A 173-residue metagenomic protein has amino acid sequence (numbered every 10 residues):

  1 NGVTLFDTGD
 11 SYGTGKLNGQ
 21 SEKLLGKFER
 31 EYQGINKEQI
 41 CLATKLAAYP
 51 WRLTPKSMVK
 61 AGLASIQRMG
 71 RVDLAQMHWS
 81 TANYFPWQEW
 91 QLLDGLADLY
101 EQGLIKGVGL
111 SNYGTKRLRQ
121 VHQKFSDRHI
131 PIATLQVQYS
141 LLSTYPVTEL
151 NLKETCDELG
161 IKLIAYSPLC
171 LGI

Functional and structural regions predicted by a protein language model:
N1, L53-R68, E89-Q91, K116-H122 (+1 more regions): Short, acidic/polar
N1-I40, G95, E101: N-terminal binding-site loop/beta-alpha segment at the start of enzyme catalytic domains that lines or forms
F6, L25, L42, S65 (+5 more regions): Conserved, mostly hydrophobic/aromatic
G9-S21, Y49-P55, A82-W87, T115-K116 (+1 more regions): Acidic-and-aromatic substrate-binding clefts and catalytic sites of carbohydrate-active enzymes
Y32-Q33, G62-D73, S126: Phosphate/pyrophosphate-binding loops at sites that engage ATP/ADP/AMP, CoA/4′-phosphopantetheine, polyphosphate
N36-P50, A75-H78, Q136-Y139: A short, structured active-site edge motif that brings together acidic residues
Q67-F85: Active-site groove signature of glycoside hydrolases
S80-I173: Beta/alpha (TIM)-barrel catalytic core signal, keyed to glycine-rich beta->alpha loops juxtaposed to Asp/Glu that bind
